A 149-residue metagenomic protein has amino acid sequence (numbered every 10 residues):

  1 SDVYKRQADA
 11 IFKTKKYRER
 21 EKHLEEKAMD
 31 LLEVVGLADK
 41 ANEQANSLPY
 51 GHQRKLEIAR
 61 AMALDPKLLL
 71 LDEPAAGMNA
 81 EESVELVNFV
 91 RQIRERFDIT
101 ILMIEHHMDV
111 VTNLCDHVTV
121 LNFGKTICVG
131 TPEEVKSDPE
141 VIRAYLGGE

Functional and structural regions predicted by a protein language model:
S1-E149: Glycine-rich phosphate-binding loops of nucleotide-dependent enzymes
